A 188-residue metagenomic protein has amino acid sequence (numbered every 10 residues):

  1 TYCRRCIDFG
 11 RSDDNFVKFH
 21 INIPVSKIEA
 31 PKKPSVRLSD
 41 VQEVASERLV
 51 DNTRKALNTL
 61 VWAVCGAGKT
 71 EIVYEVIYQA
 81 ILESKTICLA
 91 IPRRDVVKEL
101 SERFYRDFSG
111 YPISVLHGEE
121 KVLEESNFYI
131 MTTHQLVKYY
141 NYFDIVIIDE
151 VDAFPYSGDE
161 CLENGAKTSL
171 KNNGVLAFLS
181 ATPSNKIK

Functional and structural regions predicted by a protein language model:
T1-V25: Interdomain "pre-motor" coupling segment immediately N-terminal to P-loop NTPase/helicase cores
P34-L57: N-terminal pre-P-loop "Q-motif" helix
R54-Y78: Walker A/P-loop
K85-R93: Conserved RecA-like ASCE P-loop NTPase motor core of nucleic-acid helicases/translocases
K85-T86, P112, E125-Y129, Y142-I145 (+1 more regions): Loop/turn-to-beta-strand initiation segments
R93-V96, V122, L136, A153-F154 (+1 more regions): Residues immediately C-terminal
E99-F143: Conserved motor-coupling elements within RecA-like helicase/translocase cores
F143-K188: Post-DEXD/H (motif II) to motif III coupling segment of the RecA-like Helicase ATP-binding lobe
